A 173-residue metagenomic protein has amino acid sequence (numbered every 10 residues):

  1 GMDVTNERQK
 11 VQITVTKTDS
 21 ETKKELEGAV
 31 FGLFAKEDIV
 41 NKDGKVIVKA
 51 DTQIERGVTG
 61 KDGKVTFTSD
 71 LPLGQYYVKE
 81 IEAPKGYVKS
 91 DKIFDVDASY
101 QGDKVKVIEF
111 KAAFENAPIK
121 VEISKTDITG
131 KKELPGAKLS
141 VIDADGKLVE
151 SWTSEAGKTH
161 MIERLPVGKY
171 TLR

Functional and structural regions predicted by a protein language model:
G1-R173: Solvent-exposed loop/turn and edge beta-strand elements of beta-rich ligand-binding domains
